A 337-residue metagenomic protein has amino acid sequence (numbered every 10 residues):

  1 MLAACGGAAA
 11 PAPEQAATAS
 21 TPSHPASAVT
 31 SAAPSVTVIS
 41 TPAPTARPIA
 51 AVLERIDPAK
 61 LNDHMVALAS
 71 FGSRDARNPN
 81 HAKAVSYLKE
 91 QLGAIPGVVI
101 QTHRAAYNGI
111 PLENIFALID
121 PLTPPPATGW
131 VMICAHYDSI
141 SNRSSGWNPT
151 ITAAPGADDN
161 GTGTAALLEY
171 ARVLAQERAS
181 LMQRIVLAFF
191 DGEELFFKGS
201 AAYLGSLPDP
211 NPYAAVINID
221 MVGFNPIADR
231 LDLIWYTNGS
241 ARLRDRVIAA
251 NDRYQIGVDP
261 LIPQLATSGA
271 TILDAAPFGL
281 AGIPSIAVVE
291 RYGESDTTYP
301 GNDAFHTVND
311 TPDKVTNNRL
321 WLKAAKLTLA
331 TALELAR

Functional and structural regions predicted by a protein language model:
L2-A4: C-terminal motif of bacterial Sec signal peptides marking the signal peptidase cleavage site
G6-A9: Bacterial signal peptide processing site
A26-P79, T128, T297: N-terminal hydrophobic or amphipathic helices/low-complexity stretches enriched in small/hydrophobic/Pro/Gly
R47-R55, A69-N80, Q101-A106, N148-N160 (+5 more regions): Second-shell loop/turn segments in exported
K60-A69, Q101-T102, F116-L118, W130-C134 (+9 more regions): Structural recognition of the beta-strand scaffold that forms the well-ordered cores of secreted hydrolase catalytic
D63-L122, L261: A non-catalytic alpha/beta surface segment that caps or lines the substrate-entry region of metallo-dependent hydrolase
P111, I151-G239, R246: Acidic/histidine-rich catalytic neighborhood of metal-dependent amide-processing enzymes
P226-R337: Active-site-adjacent substrate-binding region of metalloamidase/peptidase-like peptide-processing proteins
